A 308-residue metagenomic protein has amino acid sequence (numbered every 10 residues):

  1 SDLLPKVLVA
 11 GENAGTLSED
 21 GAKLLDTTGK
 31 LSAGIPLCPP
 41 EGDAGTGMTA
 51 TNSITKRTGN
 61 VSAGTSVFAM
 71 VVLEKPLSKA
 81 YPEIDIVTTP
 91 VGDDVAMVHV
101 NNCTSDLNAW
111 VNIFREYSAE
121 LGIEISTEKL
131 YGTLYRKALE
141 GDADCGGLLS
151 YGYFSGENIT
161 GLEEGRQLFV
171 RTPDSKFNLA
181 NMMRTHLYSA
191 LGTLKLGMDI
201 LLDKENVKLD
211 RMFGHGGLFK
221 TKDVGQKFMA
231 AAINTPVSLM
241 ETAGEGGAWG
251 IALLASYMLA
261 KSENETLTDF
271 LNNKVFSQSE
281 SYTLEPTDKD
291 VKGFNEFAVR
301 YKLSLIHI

Functional and structural regions predicted by a protein language model:
L8-F213, L218-L305: Active-site core segments that coordinate phosphate-bearing ligands/cofactors across diverse enzyme families
